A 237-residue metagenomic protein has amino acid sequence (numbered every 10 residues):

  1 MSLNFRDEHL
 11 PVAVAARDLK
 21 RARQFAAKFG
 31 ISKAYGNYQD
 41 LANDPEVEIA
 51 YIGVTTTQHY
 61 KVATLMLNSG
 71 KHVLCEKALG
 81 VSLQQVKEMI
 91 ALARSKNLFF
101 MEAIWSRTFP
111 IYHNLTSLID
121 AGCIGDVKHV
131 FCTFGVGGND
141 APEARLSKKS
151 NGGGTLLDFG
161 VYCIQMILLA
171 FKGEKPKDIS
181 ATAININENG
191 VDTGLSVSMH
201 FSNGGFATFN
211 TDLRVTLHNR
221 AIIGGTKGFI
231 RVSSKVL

Functional and structural regions predicted by a protein language model:
M1-F29: N-terminal Rossmann-like dinucleotide-binding module
H9-A13, E48-A50, G153-G154: Short active-site oxyanion
F29-L92: Beta-loop-alpha module in the N-terminal Rossmann-like domain of NAD(P)-dependent dehydrogenases, especially those
Y35, C75, F100-E102, V232: Hydrophobic residues in well-ordered beta-strands that form the structural core
E88-W105, D126-C132: Rossmann-fold dehydrogenase core element
S106-S180, N185-N187: Predominantly a Rossmann-like dinucleotide-binding segment in NAD(P)-dependent oxidoreductases
Q165-L237: Contiguous beta-strand/loop segments that form the cofactor/metal-binding neighborhood of enzyme cores
